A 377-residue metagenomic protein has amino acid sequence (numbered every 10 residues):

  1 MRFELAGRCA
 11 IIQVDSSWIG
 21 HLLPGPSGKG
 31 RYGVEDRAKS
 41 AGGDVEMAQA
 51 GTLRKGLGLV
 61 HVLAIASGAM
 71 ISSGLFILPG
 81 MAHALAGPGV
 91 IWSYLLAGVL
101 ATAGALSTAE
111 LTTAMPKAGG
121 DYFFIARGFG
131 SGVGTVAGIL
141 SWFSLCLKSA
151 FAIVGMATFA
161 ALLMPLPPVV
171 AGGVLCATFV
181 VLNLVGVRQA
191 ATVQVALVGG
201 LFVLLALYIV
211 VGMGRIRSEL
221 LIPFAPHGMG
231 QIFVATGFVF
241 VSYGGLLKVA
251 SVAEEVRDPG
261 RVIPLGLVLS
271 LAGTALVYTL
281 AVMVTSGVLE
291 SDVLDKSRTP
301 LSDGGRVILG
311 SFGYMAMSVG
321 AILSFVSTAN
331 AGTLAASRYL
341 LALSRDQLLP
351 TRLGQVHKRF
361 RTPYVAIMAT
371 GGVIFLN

Functional and structural regions predicted by a protein language model:
Q13-V14, G28-G30, A48-L53, V90-I91 (+3 more regions): Helix-loop-helix junctions that connect adjacent transmembrane segments in multi-pass membrane transporters
D15-G80, A84-G89, T102, L106 (+1 more regions): Membrane-interface "cap" regions at the ends of multi-pass membrane proteins
D36-Q49, Y122-A126, A152-G172, E255-P259 (+2 more regions): Helix-loop-helix connectors at the membrane interface of multi-pass transporters/channels
S67, I71, W92, L96-L100 (+8 more regions): Lipid-exposed faces of alpha-helical membrane segments in multi-pass integral membrane proteins
L75-P79, A152-I153, L182-R188, F312-G313 (+2 more regions): Transmembrane helix-loop junctions in multi-pass membrane proteins
H83-L85, S93, T102-C176, V180-L184 (+3 more regions): Hydrophobic transmembrane alpha-helices that form the core helical bundles of multi-pass secondary transporters
F124, G130, L162, V268-T333 (+1 more regions): TM-loop-TM module centered on a large, flexible mid-protein loop between adjacent transmembrane helices in multi-pass
